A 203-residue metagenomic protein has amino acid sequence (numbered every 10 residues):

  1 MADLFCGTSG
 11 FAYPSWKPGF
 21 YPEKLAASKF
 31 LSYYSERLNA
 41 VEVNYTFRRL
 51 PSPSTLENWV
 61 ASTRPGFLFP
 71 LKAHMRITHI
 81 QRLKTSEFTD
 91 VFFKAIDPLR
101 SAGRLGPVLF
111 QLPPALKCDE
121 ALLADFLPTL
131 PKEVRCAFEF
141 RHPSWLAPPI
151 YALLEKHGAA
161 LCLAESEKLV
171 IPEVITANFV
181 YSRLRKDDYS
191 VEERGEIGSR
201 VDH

Functional and structural regions predicted by a protein language model:
M1-H203: Residues lining hydrophobic/aromatic ligand-binding pockets adjacent to catalytic sites
